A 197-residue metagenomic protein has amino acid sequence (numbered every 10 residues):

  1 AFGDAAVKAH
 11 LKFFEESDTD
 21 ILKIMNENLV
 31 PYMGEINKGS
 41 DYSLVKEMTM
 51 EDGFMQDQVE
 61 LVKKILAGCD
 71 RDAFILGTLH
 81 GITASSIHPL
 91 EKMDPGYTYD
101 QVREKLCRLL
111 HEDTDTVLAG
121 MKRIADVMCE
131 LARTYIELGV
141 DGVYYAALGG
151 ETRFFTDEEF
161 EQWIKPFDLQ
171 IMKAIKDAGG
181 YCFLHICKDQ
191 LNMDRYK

Functional and structural regions predicted by a protein language model:
A1, A9, D20-I24, E51-K197: Active-site loop segments of alpha/beta catalytic cores
A1-L44: N-terminal capping/small domains of soluble enzymes
G39-T49, R103-E104: A charged helix-plus-loop insertion that forms the helical arch/lid used to bind and gate nucleic-acid substrates
